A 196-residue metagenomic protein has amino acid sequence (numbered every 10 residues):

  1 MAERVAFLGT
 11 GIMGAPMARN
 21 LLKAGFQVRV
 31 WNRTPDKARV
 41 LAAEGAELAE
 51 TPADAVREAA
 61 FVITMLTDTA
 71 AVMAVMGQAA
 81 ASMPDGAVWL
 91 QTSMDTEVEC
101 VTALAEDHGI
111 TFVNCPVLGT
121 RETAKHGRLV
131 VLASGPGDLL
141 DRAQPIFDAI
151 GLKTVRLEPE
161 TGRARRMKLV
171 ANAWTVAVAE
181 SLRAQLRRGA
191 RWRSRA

Functional and structural regions predicted by a protein language model:
M1-T64, A87, T92, R121 (+1 more regions): NAD(P)+-binding Rossmann beta1-loop-alpha1 motif at the extreme N-terminus of oxidoreductases
M17-A18, K37, V101-A103, R188: Hydrophobic residues within alpha-helices that form the first helical element adjacent to the glycine-rich loop
R19, K23, G77, A81 (+1 more regions): Short, well-ordered alpha-helices that flank and scaffold nucleotide-derived cofactor binding pockets
L21, L41, A105-D107, F147 (+1 more regions): A generic structural signal for well-ordered alpha-helical segments
P52-V56, F61, D68-L129: Rossmann-like NAD(P)(H) cofactor-binding subdomain of soluble oxidoreductases
D95-A173: Rossmann-fold dinucleotide-binding core
R163-A196: Helical "substrate-binding/catalytic lid" subdomain of Rossmann-like NAD(P)-dependent dehydrogenases/reductases
